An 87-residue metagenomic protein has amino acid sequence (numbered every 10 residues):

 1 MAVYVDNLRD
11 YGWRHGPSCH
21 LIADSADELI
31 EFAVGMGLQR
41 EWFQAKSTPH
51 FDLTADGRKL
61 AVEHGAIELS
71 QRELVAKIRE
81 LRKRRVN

Functional and structural regions predicted by a protein language model:
M1-E31: The feature represents the first ordered module of a protein
A2-V3, C19, G35-W42, R58 (+2 more regions): Terminal leader/tail segments of proteins
N7-Y11, G37-R40, K83: A generic structural signal for ordered alpha-helices
W13-G16, E41-Q44, V86: A short, structure-level motif marking secondary-structure boundaries and short turns
P17-H20, A33-G37, G65-A66, K83-R84: Surface-exposed beta-strand edges and their flanking turn/coil or helix-capping segments
A23-P49, L53, E63: A short, structured beta-strand/loop element
A45-N87: Short, compact, well-ordered microdomains
